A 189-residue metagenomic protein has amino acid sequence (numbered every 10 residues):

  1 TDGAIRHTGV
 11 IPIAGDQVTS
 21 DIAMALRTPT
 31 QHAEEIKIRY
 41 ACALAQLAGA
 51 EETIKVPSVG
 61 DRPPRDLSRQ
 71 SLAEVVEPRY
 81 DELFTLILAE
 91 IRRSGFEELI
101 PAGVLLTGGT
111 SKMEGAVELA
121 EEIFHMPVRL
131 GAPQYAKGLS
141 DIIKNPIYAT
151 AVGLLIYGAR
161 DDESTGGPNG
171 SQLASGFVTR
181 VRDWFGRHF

Functional and structural regions predicted by a protein language model:
T1-F189: Helical "lid/coupling" subdomains associated with nucleotide-phosphate turnover
